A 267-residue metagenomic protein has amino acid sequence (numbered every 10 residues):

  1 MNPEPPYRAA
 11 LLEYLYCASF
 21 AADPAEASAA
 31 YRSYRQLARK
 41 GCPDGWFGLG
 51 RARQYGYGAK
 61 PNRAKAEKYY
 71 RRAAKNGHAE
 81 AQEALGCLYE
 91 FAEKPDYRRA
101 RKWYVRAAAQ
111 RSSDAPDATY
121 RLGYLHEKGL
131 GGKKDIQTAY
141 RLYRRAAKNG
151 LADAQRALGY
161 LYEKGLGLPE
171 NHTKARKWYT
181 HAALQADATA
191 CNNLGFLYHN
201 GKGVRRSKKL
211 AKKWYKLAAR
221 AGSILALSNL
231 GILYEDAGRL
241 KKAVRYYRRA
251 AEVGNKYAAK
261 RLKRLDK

Functional and structural regions predicted by a protein language model:
M1-S28: N-terminal leader/linker segments that initiate helical-solenoid repeat arrays
P5, G45, A81, A118 (+5 more regions): TPR alpha-solenoid repeat register
P6, R39-C42, Y55-Y57, K75-H78 (+9 more regions): Short helix-capping/linker turns of helical repeat alpha-solenoids
L12-F20, G48-Y55, A84-F91, T119-K128 (+7 more regions): Hydrophobic face of amphipathic alpha-helices that form TPR/SEL1-like repeat modules and related alpha-solenoid
R249-K267: Terminal, low-structured helical/coil segments at or just beyond the last alpha-helical repeat
